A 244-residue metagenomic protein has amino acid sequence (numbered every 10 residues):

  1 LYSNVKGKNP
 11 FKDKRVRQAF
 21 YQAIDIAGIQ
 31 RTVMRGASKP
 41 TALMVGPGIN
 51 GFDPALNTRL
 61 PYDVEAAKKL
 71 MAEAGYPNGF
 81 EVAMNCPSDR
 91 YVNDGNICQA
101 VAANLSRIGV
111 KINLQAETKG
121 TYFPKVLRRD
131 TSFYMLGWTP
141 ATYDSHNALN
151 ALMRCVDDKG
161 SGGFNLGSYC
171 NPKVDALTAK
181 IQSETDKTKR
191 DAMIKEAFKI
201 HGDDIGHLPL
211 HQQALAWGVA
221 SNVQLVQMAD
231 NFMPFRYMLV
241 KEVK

Functional and structural regions predicted by a protein language model:
L1, A42, L149, N165 (+2 more regions): Small-molecule pocket liners
N4-P10, V16-A19, F52-L60, S88-Y91 (+2 more regions): Second-shell loop/turn segments in exported
V5-G7, I24-G28, V33-A37, M71-N78 (+6 more regions): Sec/Tat-exported extracytoplasmic proteins
G7, K12, Q22, K39-E73 (+1 more regions): Structural transition elements
K14-Q18, Q30-R31, R107-Y122, L127 (+2 more regions): Extracytoplasmic/peripheral linker and loop segments enriched in polar/acidic and small residues with frequent Thr/Pro
R31-R35, L43-M44, D94-I97, S145-A148 (+1 more regions): Short, solvent-exposed loop/turn and secondary-structure capping segments
S38-K39, P47-N50, A72-A141, L166 (+2 more regions): Ligand/substrate-recognition segments at binding pockets and active sites
W217-K244: Long beta-strand-rich cores associated with HINT superfamily self-processing modules
